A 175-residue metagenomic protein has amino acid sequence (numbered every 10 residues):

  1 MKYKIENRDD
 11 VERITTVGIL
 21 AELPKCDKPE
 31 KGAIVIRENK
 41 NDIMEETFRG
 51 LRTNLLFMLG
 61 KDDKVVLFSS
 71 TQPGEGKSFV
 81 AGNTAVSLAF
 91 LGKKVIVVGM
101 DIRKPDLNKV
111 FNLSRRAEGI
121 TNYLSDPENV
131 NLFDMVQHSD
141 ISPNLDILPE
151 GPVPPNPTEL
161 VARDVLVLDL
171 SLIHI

Functional and structural regions predicted by a protein language model:
M1-K94, M100-T121, S125-N129, F133 (+2 more regions): Short boundary/hinge segments that flank catalytic cores
L145: Short, conserved active-site loop motifs that form the nucleotide-linked donor/cofactor pocket
L148: ATP-hydrolysis module of ASCE/P-loop NTPase motor domains, specifically the Walker B Asp-Glu catalytic pair
G151: Flexible phosphate-sensing "switch/lid" loops adjacent to ATP/NTP-binding sites across phosphate-transfer
A162-V167: Charged helix-capping and loop-helix junction motifs
L170: Substrate-engagement module of ASCE P-loop NTPases
I173-I175: Conserved small/polar residues in nucleotide/adenosyl-binding loops
